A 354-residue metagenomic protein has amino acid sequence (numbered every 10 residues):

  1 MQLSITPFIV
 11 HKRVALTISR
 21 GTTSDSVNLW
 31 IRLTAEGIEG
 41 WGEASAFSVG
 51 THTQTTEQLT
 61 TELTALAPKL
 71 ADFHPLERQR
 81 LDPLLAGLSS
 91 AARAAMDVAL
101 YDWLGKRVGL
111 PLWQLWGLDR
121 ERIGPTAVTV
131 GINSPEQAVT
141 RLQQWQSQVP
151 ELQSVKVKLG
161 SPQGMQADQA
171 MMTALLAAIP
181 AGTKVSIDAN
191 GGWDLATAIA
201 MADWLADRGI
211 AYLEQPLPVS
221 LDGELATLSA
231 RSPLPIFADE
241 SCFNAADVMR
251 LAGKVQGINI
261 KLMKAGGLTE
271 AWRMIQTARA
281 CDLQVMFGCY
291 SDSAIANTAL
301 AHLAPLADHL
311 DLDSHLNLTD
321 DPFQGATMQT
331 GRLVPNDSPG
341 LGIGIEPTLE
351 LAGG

Functional and structural regions predicted by a protein language model:
M1-P7, I18-S24, K106, L110-I123 (+1 more regions): N-terminal amphipathic alpha-helix/helix-capping segment at the start of soluble metabolic enzymes
M1-W41, S45-G50, T319-D321: Structured beta-strand/loop patches that form or line metal/cofactor-binding pockets in enzymes
I5, L33-R107: Metal- or metallocofactor-binding catalytic centers and their adjacent structured scaffolds across diverse enzyme
I31, G37, M96, G109 (+7 more regions): Conserved, mostly hydrophobic/aromatic
Q114-S232: Metal-dependent enolase-superfamily TIM-barrel catalytic cores that perform enediolate-based chemistry
G209, S220-T227, R231-P235, C242-V334: Shared catalytic-loop signature of beta/alpha-barrel
D321-G354: C-terminal extensions of enzymes
